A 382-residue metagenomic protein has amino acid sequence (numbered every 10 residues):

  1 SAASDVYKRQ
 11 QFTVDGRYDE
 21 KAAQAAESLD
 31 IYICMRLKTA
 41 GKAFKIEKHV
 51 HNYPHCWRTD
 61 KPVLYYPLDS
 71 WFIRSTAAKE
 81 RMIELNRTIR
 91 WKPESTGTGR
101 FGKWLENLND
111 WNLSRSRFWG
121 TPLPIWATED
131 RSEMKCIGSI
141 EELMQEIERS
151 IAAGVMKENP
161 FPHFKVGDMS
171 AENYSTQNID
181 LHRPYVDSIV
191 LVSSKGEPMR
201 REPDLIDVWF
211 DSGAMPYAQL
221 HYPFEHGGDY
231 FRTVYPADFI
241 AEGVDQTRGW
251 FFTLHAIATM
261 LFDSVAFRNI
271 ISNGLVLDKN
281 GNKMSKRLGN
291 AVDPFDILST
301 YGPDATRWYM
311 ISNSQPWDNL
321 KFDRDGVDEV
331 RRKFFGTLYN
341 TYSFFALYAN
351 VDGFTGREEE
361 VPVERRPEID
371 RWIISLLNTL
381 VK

Functional and structural regions predicted by a protein language model:
S1-D5, Q10, R117-W119, A127-E129 (+3 more regions): Alpha-helical recognition segments enriched in aromatics with Gly/Pro capping that present substrate-recognition
S1-M169, L181, N282, L288-F335 (+2 more regions): Residue patterns forming the tRNA-binding/recognition surfaces of aminoacyl-tRNA synthetases and related DALR
T39-A43, A256, M260, Q315 (+1 more regions): Alpha-helix capping at helix-to-loop junctions
I89, P93, R232, P236 (+2 more regions): Short amphipathic alpha-helical segments at helix-loop
T121, I270, A346-V363: Short, glycine/acidic-rich hinge or "gate" loops at secondary-structure transitions that mediate conformational
V208, V381-K382: Accessory "access/gating" subregions that flank catalytic or transport cores
N340-V351, K382: Charged/polar positions within long, soluble alpha-helices
R357-V363, P367-W372, L376: Alpha-helical transmembrane bundle of multi-pass secondary transport proteins
